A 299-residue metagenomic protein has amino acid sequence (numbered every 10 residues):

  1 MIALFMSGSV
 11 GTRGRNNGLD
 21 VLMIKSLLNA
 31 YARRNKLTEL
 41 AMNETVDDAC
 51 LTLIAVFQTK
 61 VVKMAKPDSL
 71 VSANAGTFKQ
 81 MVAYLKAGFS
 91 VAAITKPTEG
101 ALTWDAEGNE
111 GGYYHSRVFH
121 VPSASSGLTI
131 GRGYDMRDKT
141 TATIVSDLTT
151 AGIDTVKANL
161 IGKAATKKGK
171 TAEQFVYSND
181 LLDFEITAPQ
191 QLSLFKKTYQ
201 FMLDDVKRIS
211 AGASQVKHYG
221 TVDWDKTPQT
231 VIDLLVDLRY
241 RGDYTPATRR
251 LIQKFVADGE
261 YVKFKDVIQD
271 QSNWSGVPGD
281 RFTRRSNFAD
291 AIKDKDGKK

Functional and structural regions predicted by a protein language model:
M1-F5, S9, D20, S90-V231 (+1 more regions): Acidic, aromatic-lined catalytic clefts of primarily extracellular/periplasmic carbohydrate-active enzymes that remodel
G11-G88: Short acidic, glycine/serine/threonine-rich helix-capping segments at coil-helix boundaries
L28-N35, F57-A65, L85-F89, E107-E110 (+7 more regions): Sec/Tat-exported extracytoplasmic proteins
I54, T103, L235-V236: Residue-level detector of buried hydrophobic side-chain packing in well-ordered secondary-structure elements
M136-T140, D243-L251: Short helix-capping/linker segments at secondary-structure and domain boundaries
D225-A247: Hydrophobic/aromatic-rich, well-ordered segments within soluble, folded domains that form packed cores
P246-D270: Short secondary-structure subsegments characteristic of cysteine-rich extracellular domains
